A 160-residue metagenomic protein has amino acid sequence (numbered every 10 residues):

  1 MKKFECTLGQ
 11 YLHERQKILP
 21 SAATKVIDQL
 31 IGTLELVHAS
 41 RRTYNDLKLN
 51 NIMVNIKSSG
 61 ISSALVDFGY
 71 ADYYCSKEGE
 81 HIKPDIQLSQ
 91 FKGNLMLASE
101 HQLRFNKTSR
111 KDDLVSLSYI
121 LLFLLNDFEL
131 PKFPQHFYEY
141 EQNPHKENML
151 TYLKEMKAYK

Functional and structural regions predicted by a protein language model:
M1-P20: Conserved structural core of kinase catalytic domains
E5, L49, Y70: Short, glycine/acidic-enriched loop or turn micro-motifs at the edges of active sites
V26-I27: Activation segment signature within eukaryotic-like protein kinase domains
L30-V37: Conserved hydrophobic alpha-helix
H38-I56: Catalytic-loop of the protein kinase fold
M53-K92: Activation segment/activation loop of eukaryotic-type protein kinase catalytic domains
L95-L97: Activation loop signature of Hanks-family protein kinases
E100-K160: Conserved C-lobe activation region of Hanks-type protein kinase-like domains
